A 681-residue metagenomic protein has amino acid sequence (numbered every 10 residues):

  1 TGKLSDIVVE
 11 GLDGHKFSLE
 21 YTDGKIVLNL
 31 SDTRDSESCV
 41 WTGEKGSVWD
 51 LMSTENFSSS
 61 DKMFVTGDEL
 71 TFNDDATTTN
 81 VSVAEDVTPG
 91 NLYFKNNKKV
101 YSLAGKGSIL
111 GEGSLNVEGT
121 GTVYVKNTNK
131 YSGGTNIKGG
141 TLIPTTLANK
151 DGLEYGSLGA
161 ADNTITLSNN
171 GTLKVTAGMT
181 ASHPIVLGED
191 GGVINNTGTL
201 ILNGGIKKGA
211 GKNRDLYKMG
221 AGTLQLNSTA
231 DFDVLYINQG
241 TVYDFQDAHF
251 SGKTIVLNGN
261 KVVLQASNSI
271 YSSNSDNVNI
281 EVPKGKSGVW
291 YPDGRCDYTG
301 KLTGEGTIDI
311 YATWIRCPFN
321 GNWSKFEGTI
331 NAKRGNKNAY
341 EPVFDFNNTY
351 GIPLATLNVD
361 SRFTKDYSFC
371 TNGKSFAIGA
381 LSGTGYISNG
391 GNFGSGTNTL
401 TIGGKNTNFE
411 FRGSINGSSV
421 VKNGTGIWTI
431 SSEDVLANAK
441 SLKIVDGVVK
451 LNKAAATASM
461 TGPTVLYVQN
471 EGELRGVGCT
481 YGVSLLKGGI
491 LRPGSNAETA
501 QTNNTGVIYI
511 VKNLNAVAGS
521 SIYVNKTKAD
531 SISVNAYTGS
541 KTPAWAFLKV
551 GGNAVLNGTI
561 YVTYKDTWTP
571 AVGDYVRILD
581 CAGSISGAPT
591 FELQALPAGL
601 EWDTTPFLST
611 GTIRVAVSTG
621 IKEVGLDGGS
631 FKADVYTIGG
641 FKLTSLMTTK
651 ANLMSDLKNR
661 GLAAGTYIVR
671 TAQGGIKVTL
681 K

Functional and structural regions predicted by a protein language model:
T1, K45-D50, V193, T199 (+7 more regions): Extracellular beta-strand/loop-rich repeat segments of large surface/secreted proteins
T1-S31, S58, T79-E85, S382 (+2 more regions): Extracellular, surface-exposed repeat/solenoid domains
G2, T33-R34, K45-S47, D61 (+13 more regions): Acidic glycine-/aspartate-rich tracts in secreted/extracellular proteins
V27-D61, Y93-G159, L187-S251, N274-D276 (+2 more regions): Extracellular repeat-rich scaffold modules on cell surfaces
K253, A664-K681: C-terminal tail/sorting-segment detector
I402, V615-D634: Residue-level detector of functionally pivotal "anchor" positions at catalytic/ligand-binding pockets or at interdomain
T619-V624, V635, G640, Y667-V669 (+1 more regions): Terminal processing/anchoring signals of secreted or surface-associated proteins and related intramolecular
K642-G661: Glycine-centered tight-turn motifs at strand-turn-strand junctions
